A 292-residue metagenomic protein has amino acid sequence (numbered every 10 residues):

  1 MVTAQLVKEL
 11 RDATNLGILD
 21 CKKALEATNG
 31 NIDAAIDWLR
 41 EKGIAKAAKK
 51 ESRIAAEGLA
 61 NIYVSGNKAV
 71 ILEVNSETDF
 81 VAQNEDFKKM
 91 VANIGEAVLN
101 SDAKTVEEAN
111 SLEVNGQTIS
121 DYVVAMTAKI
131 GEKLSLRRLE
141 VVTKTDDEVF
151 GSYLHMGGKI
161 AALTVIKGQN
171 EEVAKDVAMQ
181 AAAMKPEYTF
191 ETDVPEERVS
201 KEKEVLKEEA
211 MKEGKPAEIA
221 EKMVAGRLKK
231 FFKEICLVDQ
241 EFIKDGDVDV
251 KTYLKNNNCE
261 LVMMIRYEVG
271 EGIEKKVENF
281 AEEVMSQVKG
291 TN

Functional and structural regions predicted by a protein language model:
V2-N292: N-terminal assembly/interaction segments in proteins that build large macromolecular machines
